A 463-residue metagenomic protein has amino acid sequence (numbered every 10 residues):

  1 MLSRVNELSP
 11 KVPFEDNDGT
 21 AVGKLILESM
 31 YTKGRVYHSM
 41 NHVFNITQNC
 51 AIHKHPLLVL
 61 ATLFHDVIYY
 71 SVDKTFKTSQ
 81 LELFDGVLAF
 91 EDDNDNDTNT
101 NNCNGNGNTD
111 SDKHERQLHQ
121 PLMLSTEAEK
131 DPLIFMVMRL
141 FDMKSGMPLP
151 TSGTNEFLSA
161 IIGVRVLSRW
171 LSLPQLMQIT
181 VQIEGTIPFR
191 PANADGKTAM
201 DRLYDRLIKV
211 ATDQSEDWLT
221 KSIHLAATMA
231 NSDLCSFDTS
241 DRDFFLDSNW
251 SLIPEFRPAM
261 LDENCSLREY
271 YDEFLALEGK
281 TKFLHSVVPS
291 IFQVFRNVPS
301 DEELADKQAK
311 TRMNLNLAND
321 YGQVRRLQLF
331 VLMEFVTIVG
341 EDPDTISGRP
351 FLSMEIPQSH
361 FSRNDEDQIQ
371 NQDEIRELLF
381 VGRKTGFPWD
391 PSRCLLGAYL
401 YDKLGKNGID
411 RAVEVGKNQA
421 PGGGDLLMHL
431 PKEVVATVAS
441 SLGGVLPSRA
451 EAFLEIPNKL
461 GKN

Functional and structural regions predicted by a protein language model:
M1-E7, L88-D93, D110-L122, L133-P148 (+1 more regions): Extended charged low-complexity segments that act as oligomerization/scaffolding linkers
G19-L25, V43, S125-R139: Active-site-adjacent bridging/hinge elements
T20-T47, D142-P150: Active-site flanking loop/helix segments enriched in acidic
I46, P56-K74, G107-S111, F135 (+3 more regions): His-Asp-centered metal-binding catalytic motifs of divalent-metal-dependent phosphohydrolases/nucleases
I46, S152-R169: An active-site-proximal "capping" alpha-helix that borders the catalytic cofactor pocket
N49-H53, F64-Y69, D73-T75, Q80 (+3 more regions): Divalent metal-dependent phosphate-bond-processing catalytic cores, especially two-metal-ion Mg2+/Mn2+ enzymes that act
K74-D93: Post-HEXXH active-site segment of zinc metalloproteases
N94-T109: Intrinsically disordered, low-complexity regions enriched in glycine and serine
